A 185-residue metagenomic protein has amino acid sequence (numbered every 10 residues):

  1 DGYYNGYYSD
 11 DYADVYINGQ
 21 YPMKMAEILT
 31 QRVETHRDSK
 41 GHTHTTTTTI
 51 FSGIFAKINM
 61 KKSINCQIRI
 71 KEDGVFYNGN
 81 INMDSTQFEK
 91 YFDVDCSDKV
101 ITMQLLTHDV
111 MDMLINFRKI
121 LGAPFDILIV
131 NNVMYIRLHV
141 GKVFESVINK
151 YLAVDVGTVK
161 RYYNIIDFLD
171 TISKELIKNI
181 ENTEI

Functional and structural regions predicted by a protein language model:
D1-I185: Charged, low-complexity intrinsically disordered regions
